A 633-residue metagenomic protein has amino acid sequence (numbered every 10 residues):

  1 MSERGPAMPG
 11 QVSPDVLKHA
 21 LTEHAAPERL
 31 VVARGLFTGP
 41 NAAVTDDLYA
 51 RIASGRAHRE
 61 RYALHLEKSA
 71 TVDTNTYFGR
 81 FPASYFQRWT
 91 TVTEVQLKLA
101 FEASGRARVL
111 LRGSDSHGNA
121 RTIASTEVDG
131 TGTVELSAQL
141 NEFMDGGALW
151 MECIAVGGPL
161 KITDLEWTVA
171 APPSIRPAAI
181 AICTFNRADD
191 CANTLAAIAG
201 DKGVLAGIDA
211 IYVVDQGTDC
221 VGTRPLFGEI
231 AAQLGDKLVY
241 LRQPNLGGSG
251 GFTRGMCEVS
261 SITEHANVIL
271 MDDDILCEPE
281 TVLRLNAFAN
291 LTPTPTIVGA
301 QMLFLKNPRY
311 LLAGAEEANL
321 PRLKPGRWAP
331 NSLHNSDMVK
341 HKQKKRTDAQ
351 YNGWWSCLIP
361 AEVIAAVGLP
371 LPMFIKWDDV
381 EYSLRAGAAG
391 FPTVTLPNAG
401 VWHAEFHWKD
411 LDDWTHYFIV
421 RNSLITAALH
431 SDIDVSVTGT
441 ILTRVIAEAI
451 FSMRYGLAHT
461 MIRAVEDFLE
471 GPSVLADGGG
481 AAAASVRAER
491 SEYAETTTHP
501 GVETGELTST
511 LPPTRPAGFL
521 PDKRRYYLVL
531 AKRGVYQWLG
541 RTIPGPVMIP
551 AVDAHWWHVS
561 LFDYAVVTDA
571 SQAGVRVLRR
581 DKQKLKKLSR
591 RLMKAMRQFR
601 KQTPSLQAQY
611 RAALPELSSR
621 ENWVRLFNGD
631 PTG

Functional and structural regions predicted by a protein language model:
S2-A148, C153, R421-G633: Terminal low-complexity segments of carbohydrate-biosynthetic enzymes
T163-A170, L396-D412: Active-site donor/metal-binding and catalytic loop motifs of nucleotide-sugar-dependent glycosylation enzymes
P177-A179, A210, E381: Cell-envelope/extracellular polymer assembly enzymes that use nucleotide-activated donors
I198-L241: Acidic donor-binding segment of Leloir-type glycosyltransferases
T263-L276: Short beta-strand-to-loop acidic/aromatic patch adjacent to the donor-nucleotide binding site
L276-G326: Conserved donor NDP-sugar-binding/catalytic core segment of glycosyltransferases
A329-C357: A recurrent flexible, glycine/aromatic-enriched loop bordering the glycosyltransferase active site that acts as
W354-S356, A365-L384, G390-L396, W414-T415: Donor nucleotide-sugar recognition loop
